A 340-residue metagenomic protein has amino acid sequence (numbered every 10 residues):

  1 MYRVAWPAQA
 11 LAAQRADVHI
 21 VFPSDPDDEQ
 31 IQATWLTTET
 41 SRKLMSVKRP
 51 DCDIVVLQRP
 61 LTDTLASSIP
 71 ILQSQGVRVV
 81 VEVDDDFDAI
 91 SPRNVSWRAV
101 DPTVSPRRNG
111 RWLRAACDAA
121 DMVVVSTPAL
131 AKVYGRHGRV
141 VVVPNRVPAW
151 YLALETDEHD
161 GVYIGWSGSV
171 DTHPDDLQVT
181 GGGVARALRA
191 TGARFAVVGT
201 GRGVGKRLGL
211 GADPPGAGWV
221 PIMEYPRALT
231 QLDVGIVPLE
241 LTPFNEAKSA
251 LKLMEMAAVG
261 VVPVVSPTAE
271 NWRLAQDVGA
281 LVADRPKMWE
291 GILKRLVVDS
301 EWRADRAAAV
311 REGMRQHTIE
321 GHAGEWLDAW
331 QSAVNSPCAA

Functional and structural regions predicted by a protein language model:
M1-I20, N145-Q231: Conserved catalytic-core segment of nucleotide-activated headgroup transferases in glycan assembly
M1-L57: N-terminal pre-catalytic "stem/leader" segment of glycosyltransferase-like enzymes
P7, E301-Q331: A charged, aromatic-enriched C-terminal amphipathic alpha-helix characteristic of glycosyltransferases across folds
R42-S46, D63, P70-Q75, V83-I90 (+1 more regions): Membrane-proximal helix-turn-helix segments that form the acceptor-binding/catalytic region of lipid-linked
C52, A120, L232: An anion/phosphate-binding loop that grips the pyrophosphate of nucleotide cofactors and donors
A89, D175, P221-A258, V264-R273: Nucleotide-sugar-dependent
D118-A153: Donor nucleotide-sugar binding/catalytic pocket of nucleotide-sugar-dependent glycosyltransferases
Q276-K287, K294-E301: Conserved acidic donor-binding segment of nucleotide-sugar-dependent glycosyltransferases
